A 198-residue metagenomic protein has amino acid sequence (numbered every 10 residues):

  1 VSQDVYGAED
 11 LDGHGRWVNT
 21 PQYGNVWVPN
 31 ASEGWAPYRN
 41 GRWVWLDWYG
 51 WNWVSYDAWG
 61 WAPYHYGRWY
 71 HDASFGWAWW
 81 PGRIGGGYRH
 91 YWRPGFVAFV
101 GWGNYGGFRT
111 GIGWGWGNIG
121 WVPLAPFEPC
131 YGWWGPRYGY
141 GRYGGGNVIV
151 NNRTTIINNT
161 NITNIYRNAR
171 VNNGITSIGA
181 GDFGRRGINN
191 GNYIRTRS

Functional and structural regions predicted by a protein language model:
V1-S32, P37-S198: Low-complexity, repeat-rich tail regions
